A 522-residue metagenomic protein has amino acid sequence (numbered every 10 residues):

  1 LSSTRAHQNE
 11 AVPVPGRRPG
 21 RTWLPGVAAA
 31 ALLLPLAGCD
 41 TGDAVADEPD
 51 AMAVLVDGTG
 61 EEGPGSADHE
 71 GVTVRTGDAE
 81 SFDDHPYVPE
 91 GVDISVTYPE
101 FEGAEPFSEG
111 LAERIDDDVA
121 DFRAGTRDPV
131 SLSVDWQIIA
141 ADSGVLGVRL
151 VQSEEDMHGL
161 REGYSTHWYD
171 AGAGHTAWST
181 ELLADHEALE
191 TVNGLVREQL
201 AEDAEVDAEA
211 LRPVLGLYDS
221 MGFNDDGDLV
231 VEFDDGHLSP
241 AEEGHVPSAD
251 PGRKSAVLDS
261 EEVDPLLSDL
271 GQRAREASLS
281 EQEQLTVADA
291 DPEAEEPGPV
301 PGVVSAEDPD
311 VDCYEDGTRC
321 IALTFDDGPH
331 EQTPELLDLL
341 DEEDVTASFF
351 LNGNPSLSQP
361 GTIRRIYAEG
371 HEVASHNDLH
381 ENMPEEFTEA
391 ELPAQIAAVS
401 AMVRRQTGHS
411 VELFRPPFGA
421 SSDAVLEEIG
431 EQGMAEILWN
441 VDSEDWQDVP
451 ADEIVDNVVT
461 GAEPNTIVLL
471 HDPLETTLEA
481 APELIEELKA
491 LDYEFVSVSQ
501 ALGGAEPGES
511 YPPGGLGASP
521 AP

Functional and structural regions predicted by a protein language model:
L1-P19: N-terminal secretory signal peptides that target proteins for export/translocation
S2-R5, R21-G26, L36-E315: Compositionally biased intrinsically disordered regions enriched in Thr/Gly
E100, L150-E154, A173, E181-L183 (+8 more regions): A mature extracytoplasmic/lumenal domain signature
I115-T126, A173, V196-A204, P329 (+9 more regions): Sec/Tat-exported extracytoplasmic proteins
V130-S131, S179-T180, A208, S348-N352 (+3 more regions): Surface-exposed patches in mature extracellular/periplasmic domains of secreted proteins
A141, L160-R161, G222-N224, Y314-G317 (+5 more regions): Extracellular/periplasmic catalytic domains that process cell-envelope and extracellular macromolecules
E296-F387, Q395, S400-M402: Active-site beta->alpha N-cap acidic-glycine motif
E335, L357-S358, H380-G517: Catalytic domains of cell-wall/extracellular-matrix polysaccharide-remodeling enzymes, centered on de-N-acetylation
